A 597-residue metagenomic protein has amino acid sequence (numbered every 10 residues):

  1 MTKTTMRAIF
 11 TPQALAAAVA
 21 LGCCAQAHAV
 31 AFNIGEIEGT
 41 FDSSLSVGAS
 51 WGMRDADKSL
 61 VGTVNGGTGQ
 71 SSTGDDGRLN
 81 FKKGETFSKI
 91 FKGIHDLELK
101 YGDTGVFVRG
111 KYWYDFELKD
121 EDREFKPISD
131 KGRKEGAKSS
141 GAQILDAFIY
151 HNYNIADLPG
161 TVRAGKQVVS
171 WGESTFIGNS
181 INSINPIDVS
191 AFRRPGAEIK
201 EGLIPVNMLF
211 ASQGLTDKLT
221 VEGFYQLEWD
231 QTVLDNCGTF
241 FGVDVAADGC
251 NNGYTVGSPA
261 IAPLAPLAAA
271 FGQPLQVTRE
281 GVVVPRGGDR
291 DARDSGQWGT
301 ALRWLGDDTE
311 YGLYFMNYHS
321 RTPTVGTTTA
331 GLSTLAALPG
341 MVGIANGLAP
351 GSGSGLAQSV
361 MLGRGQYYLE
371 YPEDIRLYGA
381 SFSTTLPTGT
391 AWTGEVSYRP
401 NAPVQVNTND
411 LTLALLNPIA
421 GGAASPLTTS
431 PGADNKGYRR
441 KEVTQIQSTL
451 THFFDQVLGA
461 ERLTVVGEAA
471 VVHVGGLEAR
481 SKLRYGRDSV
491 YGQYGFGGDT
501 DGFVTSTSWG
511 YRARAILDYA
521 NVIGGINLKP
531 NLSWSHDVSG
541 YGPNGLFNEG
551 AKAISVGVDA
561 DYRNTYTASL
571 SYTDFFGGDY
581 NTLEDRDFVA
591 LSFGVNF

Functional and structural regions predicted by a protein language model:
H28-F41, R54-A56, L97-V106, Y150-R163 (+8 more regions): Short loop/turn motifs that connect adjacent beta-strands in outer-membrane beta-barrel proteins
T40, K92-D96, D146-F148, M208 (+7 more regions): Membrane-embedded beta-strand positions in outer-membrane beta-barrel channels/transporters
V47-M53, D103, Y112-F116, K166-S170 (+10 more regions): Transmembrane beta-strands of outer-membrane beta-barrel pores
D57-R78, K119-E135, N185-R194, C237-R286 (+3 more regions): Solvent-exposed loop segments that connect transmembrane elements
E85-K89, G136-G141, E198-L203, R290-D294 (+6 more regions): Short sequence motifs at beta-strands and strand-loop junctions characteristic of Gram-negative outer-membrane
T86-S88, M316-Y318, P323, T393 (+2 more regions): Detector for outer-membrane/organellar transmembrane beta-barrel domains, recognizing the amphipathic beta-strand
K100-N251, G510, S539, F547-K552 (+1 more regions): Outer membrane beta-barrel
D585-F597: Outer-membrane beta-barrel "beta-signal"
